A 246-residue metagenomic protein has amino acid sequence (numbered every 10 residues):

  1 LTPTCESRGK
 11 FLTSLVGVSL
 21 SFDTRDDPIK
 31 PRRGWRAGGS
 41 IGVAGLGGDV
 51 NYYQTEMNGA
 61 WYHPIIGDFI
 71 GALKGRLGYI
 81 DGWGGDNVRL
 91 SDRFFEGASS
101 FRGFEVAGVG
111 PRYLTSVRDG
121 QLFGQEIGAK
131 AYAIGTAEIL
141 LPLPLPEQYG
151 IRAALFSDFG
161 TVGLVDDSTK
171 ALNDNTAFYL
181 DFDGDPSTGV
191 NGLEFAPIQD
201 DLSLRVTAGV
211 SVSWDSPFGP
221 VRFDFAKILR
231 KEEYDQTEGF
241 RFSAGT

Functional and structural regions predicted by a protein language model:
L1-I151, L155-F195, Y234, F242-T246: C-terminal outer-membrane beta-barrel translocator/porin domains of Gram-negative envelope proteins and their
M57, G150, Q199-D200, L204-T246: In a subset of proteins, long, contiguous C-terminal domains/tails are tracked
